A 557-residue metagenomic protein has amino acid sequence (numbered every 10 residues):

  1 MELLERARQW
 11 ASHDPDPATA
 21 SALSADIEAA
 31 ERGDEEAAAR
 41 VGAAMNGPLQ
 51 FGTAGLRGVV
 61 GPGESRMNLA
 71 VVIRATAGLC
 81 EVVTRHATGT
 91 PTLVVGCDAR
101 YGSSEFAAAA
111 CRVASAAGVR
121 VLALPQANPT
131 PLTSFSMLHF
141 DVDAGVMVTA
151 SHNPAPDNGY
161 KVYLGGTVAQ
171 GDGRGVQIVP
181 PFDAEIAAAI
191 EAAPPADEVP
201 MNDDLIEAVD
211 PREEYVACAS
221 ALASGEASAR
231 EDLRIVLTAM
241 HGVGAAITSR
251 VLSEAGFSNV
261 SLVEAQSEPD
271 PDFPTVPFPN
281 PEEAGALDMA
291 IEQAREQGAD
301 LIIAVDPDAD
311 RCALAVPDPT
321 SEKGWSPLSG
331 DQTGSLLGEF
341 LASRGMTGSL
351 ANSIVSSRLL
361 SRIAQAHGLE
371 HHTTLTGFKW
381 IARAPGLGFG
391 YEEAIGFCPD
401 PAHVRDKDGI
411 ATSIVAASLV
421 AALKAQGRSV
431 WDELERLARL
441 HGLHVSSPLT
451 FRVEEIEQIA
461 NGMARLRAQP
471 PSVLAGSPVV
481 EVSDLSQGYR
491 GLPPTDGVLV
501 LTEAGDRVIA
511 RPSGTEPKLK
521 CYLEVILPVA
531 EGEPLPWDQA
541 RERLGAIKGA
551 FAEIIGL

Functional and structural regions predicted by a protein language model:
E2-A110, L205-I235, V243, G491: An N-terminal, well-structured beta->alpha segment
W10, D14-A18, R40-L49, N158-A294: Gly/Ser/Thr-enriched, mixed-charge loops and adjacent short helices that form phosphate/oxyanion-binding elements
M45-S65, A150-N153, A239-I247, V251 (+3 more regions): Conserved phosphate/anionic-ligand binding catalytic regions in large, soluble enzymes, centered on
Q50-R66, G89-V94, R112-A116, A193-E207 (+2 more regions): Gly-rich Lys/Arg/Thr-decorated short loops/hinges at beta-loop-alpha junctions or inter-strand turns that position
V94-D157, V251-L314: N-terminal small/polar loop signature for handling phosphorylated ligands or for N-terminal nucleophile
P156, G165-V168, G173-V176, P180 (+3 more regions): Replace "Mg2+/Mn2+-dependent" with "divalent metal-dependent
R295, A299-L301, V305, E322-S326 (+3 more regions): Phosphate-binding and adjacent anionic-ligand microenvironments
